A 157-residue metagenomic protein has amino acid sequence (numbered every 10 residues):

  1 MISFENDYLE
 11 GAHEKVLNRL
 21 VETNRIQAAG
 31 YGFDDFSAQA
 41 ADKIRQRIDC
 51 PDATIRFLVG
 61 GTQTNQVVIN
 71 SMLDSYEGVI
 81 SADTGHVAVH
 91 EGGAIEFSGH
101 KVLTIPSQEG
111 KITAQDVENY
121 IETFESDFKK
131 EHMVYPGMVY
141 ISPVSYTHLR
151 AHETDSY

Functional and structural regions predicted by a protein language model:
M1-K15: N-terminal amphipathic/basic leader segments beginning at the initiator methionine
H13-G61, D83-A88, A94: Conserved N-terminal alpha-helix of the aminotransferase class I/II PLP-enzyme fold
R47-C50, M72, E96-F97, K129-V134: Solvent-exposed alpha-helices and their adjacent loops that cap or buttress functional pockets in soluble metabolic
T54-L73, L103-G110: Conserved core of the PLP fold type I
S71-V89: Conserved PLP-anchoring active-site segment centered on the Schiff-base-forming lysine
G99-V144: PLP-dependent aminotransferase-class I/II
T147-T154: Conserved small/polar residues in nucleotide/adenosyl-binding loops
